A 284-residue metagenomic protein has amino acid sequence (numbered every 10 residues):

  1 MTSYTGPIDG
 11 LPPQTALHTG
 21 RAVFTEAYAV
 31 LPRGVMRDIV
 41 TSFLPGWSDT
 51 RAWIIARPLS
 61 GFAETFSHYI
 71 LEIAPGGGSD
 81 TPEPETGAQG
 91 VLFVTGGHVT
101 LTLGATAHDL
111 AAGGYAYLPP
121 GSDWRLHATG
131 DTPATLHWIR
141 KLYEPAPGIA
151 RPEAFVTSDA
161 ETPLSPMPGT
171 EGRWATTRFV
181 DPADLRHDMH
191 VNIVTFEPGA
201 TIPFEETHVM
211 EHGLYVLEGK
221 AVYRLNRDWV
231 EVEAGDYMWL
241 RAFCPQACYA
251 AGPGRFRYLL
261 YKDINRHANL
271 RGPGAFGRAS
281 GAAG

Functional and structural regions predicted by a protein language model:
M1-E64, D131-M189, P273-G284: A short, N-terminal "cap"/entry segment at the start of jelly-roll beta-barrel domains of the cupin/DSBH fold
T2-A27, E211-L217, V222-G284: C-terminal functional regions that serve as terminal interaction/effector modules
T50-R57, S67-T86, T177-V180, N192-H208 (+1 more regions): Conserved short histidine dyad/triad with adjacent acidic residue
S67, D80-P82, A88, G104 (+5 more regions): Short, solvent-exposed loop/turn positions at domain surfaces that link secondary-structure elements or cap domain
I70-I73, P84-L101, I193-E197, E206-L225: Short, conserved beta-strand element in jelly-roll/cupin
V91, G104-P120, N226-A242: Short acidic-glycine-tyrosine-enriched beta hairpin
A107, P120-A146, A242-A268: Ligand-binding loop in jelly-roll beta-barrel domains
